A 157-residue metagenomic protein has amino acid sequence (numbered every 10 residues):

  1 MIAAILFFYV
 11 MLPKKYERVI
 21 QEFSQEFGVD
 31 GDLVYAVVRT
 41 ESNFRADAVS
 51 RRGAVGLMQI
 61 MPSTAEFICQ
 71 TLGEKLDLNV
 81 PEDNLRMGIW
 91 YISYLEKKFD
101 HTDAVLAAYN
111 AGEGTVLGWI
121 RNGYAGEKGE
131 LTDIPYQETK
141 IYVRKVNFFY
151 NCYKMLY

Functional and structural regions predicted by a protein language model:
M1-A3: N-terminal Sec-pathway targeting helices
L6-Y157: Catalytic glycan-binding domains that act on GlcNAc-containing polysaccharides
